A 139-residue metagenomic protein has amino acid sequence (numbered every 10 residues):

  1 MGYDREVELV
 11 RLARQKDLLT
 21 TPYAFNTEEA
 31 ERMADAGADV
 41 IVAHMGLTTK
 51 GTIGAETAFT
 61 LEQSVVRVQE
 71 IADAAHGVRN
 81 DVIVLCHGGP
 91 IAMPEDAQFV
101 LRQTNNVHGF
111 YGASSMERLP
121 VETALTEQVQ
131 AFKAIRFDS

Functional and structural regions predicted by a protein language model:
M1-F25, E56-V84, Q103-T104, Q130-S139: Alpha-helix-loop-beta-strand connector modules within alpha/beta enzyme cores
T20-P22, I41-A43, V82-G88, H108-G112: Hydrophobic faces of well-ordered beta-strands that scaffold small-molecule active sites in alpha/beta enzyme cores
A24-V65: Active-site rim beta-loop-alpha module in soluble metabolic enzymes
N26-G37, C86-V107: Catalytic cores of alpha/beta
M33, I41, I71, V100 (+1 more regions): Conserved, mostly hydrophobic/aromatic
V40-T57, Q103-Q128: Glycine-rich phosphate-binding active-site loops on the catalytic face of alpha/beta enzymes
A58-V65, P90-P94, L119: Short, well-ordered coil↔helix boundary/capping segments
P94-D96, G109-M116, K133-S139: C-terminal functional extensions of proteins
